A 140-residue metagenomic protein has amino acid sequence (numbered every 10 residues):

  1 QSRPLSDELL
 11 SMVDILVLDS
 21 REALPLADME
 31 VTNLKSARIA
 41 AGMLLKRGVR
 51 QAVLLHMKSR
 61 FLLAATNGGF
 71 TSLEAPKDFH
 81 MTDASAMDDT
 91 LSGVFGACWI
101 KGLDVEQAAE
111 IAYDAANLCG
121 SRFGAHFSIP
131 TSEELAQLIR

Functional and structural regions predicted by a protein language model:
Q1-I39, F61: Conserved beta-alpha-beta core of the PfkB/ribokinase-like small-molecule kinase fold
L34-R140: Conserved phosphate-binding/catalytic region of the ribokinase-like
